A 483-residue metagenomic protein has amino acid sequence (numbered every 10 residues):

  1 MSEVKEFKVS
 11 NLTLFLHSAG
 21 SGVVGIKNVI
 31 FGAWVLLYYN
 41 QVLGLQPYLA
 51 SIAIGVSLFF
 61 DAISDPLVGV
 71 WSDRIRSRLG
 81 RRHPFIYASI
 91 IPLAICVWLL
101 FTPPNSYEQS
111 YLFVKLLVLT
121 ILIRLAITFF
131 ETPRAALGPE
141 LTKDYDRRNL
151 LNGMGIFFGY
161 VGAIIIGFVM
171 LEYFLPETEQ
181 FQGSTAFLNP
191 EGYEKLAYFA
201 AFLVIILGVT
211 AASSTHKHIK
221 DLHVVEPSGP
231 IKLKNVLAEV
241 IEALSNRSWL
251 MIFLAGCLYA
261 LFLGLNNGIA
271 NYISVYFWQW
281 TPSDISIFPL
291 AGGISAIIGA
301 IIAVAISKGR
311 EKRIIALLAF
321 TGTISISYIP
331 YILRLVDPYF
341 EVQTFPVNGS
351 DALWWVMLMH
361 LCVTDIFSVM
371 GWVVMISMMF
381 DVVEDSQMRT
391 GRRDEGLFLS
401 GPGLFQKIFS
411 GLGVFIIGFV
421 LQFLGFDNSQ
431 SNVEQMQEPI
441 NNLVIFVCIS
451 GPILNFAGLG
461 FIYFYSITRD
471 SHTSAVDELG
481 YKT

Functional and structural regions predicted by a protein language model:
S2-T483: Membrane-embedded alpha-helical bundles of multi-pass transporters/translocases, especially carrier/permease families
